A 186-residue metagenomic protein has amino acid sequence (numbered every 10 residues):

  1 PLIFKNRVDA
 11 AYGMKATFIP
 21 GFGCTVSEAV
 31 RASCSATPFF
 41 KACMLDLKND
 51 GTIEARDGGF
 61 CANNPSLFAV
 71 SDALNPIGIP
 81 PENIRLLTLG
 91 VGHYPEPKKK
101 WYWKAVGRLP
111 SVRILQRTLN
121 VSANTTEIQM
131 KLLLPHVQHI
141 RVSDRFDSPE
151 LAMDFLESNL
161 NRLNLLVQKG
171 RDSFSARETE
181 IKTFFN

Functional and structural regions predicted by a protein language model:
P1-N186: Conserved catalytic cores and adjacent C-terminal regulatory segments of lipid-metabolizing esterases/lipases
